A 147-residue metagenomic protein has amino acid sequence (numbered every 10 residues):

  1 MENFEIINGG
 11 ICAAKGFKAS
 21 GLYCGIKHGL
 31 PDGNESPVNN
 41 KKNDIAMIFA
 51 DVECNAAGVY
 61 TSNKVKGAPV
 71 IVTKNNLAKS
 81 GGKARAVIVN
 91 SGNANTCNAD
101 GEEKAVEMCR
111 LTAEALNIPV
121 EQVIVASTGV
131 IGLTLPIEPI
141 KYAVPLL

Functional and structural regions predicted by a protein language model:
M1-V65: N-terminal amphipathic/basic leader segments beginning at the initiator methionine
D44-M47, P69, R85-V89, E121-I124: Structural motif
F49-D51, K74, S91: Pocket-edge structural micro-motifs
N55-G81: Glycine-rich oxoanion-binding loops at beta->alpha junctions
S62-I71, A99-C109: Glycine-rich anion/phosphate-binding loops
K79-G81, T96-A99: Short glycine/serine/threonine-rich phosphate/pyrophosphate-binding segments that cradle anionic phosphate groups
A86-N98, I124-I131: Short glycine-rich or small-residue beta-strand-to-loop segments that form or flank ligand, phosphate, metal/Fe-S
E103-E107, L111-L147: Glycine-rich, mobile lid/loop segments that gate access to catalytic sites or pores
